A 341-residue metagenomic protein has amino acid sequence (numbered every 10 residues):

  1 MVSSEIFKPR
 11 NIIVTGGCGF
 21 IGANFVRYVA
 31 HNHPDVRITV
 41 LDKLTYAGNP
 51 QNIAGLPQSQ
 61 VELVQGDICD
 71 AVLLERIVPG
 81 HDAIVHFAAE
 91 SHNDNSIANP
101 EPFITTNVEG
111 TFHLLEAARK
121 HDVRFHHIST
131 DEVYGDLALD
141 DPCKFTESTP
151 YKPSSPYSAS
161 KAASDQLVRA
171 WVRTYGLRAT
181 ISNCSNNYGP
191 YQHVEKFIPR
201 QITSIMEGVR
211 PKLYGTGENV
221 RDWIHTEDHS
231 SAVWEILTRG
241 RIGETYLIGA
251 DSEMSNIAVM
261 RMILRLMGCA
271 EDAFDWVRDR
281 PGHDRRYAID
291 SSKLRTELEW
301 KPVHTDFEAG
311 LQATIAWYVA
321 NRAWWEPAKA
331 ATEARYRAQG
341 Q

Functional and structural regions predicted by a protein language model:
M1-N187, A313, W317-N321, A331-Q339: N-terminal Rossmann-like NAD(P)+-binding domain of SDR-like oxidoreductases, especially those catalyzing
I12-I13, F25, I38, G66 (+2 more regions): C-terminal substrate-binding subdomain of Rossmann-fold SDR/epimerase-dehydratase oxidoreductases
L44, N186-G189, N219-V220, R280-P281: Short histidine/acidic/glycine/proline-rich micro-motifs that form metal- and phosphate-coordinating active-site loops
P50-I53, L137-D141, Q192-E195, T226 (+2 more regions): Short aromatic-enriched loop/helix-cap "lid" or pocket-rim segments at secondary-structure transitions that line
V72-E75, D94, E101, F112 (+7 more regions): Residues in well-ordered alpha-helical elements
L114, V168, Q201, L294-R295: Structural element of the ATP-grasp superfamily
P142, P153-S160, P190, V194-I198 (+1 more regions): The catalytic Tyr-centered alpha-helix of NAD(P)H-dependent dehydrogenases
A163, L167, W171, Q201 (+2 more regions): Hydrophobic alpha-helix immediately C-terminal to the catalytic Tyr-X-X-X-Lys motif of short-chain
